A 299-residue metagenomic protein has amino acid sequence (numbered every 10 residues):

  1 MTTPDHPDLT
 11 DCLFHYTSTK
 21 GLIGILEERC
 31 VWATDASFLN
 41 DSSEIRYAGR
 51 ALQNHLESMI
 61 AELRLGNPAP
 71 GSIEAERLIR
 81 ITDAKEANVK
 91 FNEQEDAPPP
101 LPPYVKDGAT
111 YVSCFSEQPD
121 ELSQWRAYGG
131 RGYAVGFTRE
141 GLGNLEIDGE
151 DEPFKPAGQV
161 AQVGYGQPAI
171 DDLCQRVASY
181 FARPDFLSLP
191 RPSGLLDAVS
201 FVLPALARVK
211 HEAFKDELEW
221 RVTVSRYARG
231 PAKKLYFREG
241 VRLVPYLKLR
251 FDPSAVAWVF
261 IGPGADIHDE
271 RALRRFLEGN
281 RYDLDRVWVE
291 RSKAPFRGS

Functional and structural regions predicted by a protein language model:
M1-S299: Partner-binding and oligomerization surfaces adjacent to conserved cores of proteins that assemble macromolecular
